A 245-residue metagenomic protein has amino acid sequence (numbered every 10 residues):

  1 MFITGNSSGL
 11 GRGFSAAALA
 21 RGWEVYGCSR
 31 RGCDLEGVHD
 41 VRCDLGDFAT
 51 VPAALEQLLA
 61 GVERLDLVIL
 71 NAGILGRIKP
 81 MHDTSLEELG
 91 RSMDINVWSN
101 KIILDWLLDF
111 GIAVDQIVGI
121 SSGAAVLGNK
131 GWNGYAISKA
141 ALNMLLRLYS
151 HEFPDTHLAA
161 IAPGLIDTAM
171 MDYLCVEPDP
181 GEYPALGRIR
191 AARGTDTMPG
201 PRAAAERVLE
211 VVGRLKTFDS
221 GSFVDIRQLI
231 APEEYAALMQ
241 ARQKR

Functional and structural regions predicted by a protein language model:
T4, L65-G73, N96, G119 (+1 more regions): Rossmann-fold scaffold of SDR-type NAD(P)-dependent oxidoreductases
S7-G11, S15: N-terminal Rossmann NAD(P)H-binding glycine-rich loop of SDR-like oxidoreductase domains
E36-A49: Rossmann-fold cofactor-recognition segment
G73-G90, G131: Conserved mid-core segment of classical short-chain dehydrogenase/reductases
H82-K101, L142: Catalytic Tyr-X3-Lys loop
M93-N100, K130, S138, T197: Short alpha-helix in the Rossmann-fold core of NAD(P)-dependent oxidoreductases
Q116-A141, L146-P154, A162-I166, D172-C175: Catalytic loop of short-chain dehydrogenase/reductase
A160, D179-M239: C-terminal helical subdomain
